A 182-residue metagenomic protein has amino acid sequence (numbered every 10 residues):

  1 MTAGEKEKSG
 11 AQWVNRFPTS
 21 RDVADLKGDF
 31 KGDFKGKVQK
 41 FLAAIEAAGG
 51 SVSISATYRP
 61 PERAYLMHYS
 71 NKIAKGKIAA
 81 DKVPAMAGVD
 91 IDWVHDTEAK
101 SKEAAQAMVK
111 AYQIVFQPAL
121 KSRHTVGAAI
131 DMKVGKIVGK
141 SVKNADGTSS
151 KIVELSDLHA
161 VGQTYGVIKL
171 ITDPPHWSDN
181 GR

Functional and structural regions predicted by a protein language model:
T2-I171, P175-G181: Cell-envelope/glycan interface and biosynthesis
